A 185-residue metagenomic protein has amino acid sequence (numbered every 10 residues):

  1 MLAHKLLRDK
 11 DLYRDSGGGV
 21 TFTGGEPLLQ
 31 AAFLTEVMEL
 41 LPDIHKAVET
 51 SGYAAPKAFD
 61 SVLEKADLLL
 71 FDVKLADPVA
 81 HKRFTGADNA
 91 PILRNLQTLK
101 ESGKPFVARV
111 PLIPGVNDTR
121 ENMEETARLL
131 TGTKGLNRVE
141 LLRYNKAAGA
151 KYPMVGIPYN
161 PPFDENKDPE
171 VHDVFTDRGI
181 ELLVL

Functional and structural regions predicted by a protein language model:
A3, L7-A147, P153: Conserved AdoMet/S-adenosylmethionine-binding subsite of the radical SAM
R128-T131, N137, P153-F175: A structural motif corresponding to the C-terminal lobe/cap of the Radical SAM core domain
G179, L183-L185: Radical SAM enzyme core and accessory elements
